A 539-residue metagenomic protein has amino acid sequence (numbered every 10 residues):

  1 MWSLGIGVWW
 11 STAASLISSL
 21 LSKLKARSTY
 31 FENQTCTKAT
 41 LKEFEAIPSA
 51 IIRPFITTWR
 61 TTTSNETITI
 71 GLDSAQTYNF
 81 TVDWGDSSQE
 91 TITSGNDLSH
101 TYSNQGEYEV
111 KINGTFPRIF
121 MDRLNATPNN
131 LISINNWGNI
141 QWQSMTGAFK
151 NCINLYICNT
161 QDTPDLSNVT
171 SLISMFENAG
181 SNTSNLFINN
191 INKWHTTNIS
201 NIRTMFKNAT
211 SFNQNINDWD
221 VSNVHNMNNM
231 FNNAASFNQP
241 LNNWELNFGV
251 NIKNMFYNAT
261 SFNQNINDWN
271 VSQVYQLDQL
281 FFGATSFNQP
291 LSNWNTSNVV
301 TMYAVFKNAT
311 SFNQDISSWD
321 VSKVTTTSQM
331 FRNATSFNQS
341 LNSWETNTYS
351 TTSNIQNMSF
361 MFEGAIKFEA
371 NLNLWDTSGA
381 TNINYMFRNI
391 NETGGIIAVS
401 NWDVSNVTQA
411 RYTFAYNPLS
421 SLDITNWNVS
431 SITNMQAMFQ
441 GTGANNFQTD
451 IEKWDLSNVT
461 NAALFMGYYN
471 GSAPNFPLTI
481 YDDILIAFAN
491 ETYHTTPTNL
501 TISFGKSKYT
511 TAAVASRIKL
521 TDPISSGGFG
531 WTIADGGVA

Functional and structural regions predicted by a protein language model:
M1-R53, D535-A539: Enriched but not universal
K38-A539: Negatively charged
